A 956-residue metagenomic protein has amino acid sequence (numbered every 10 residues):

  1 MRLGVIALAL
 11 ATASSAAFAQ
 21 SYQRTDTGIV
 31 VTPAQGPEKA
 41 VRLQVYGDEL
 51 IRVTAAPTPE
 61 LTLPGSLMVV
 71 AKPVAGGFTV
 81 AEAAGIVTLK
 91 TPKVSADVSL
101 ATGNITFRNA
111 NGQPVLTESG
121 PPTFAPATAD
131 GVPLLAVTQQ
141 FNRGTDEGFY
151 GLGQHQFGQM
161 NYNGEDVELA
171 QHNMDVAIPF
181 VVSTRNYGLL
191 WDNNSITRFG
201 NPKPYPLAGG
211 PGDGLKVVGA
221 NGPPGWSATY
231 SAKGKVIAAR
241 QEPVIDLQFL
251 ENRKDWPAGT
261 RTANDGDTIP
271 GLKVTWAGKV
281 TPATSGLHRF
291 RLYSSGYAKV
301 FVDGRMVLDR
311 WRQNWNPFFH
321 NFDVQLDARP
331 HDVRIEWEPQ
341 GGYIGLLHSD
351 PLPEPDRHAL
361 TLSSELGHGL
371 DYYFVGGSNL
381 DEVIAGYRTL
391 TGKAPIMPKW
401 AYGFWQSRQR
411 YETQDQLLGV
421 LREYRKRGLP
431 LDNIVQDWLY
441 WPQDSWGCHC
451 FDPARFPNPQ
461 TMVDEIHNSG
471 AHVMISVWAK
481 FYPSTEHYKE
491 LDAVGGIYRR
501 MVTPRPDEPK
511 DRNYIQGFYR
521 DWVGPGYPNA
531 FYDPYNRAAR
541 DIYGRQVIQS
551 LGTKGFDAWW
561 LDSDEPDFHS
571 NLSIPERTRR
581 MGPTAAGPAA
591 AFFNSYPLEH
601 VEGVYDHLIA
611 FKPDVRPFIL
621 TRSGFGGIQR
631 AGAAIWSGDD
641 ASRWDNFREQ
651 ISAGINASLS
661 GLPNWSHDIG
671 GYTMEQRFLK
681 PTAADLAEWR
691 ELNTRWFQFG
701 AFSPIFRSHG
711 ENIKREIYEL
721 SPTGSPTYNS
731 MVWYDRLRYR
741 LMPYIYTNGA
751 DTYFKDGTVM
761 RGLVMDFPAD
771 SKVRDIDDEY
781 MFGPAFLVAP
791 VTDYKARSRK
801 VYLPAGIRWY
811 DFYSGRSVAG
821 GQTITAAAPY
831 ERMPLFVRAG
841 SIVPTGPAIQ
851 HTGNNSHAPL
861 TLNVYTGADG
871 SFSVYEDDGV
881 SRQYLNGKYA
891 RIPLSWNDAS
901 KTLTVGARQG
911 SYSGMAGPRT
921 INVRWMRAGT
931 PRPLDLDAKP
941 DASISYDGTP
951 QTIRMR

Functional and structural regions predicted by a protein language model:
M1-F18: Gram-negative bacterial Sec-dependent N-terminal signal peptides
S21-Y22, Q44-V87, A125-T128: A low-complexity, Ser/Thr/Gly/Pro-enriched, surface-exposed linker/loop concept that marks segments flanking
P33, E82-G222, G234-I237, R291-L292 (+10 more regions): Catalytic and substrate-binding clefts that recognize carbohydrates or anionic sugar/phosphate headgroups
L63-F78, V302-F322, D811-Y830, P931-R956: Solvent-exposed beta-strand/loop surfaces of large extracellular or lumenal domains
G209-T284, G369-A394, P726: Extended carbohydrate-recognition surfaces in non-catalytic/accessory domains of CAZymes and lectin-like proteins
D267-P270, T275-H288, D323-P330, S895-D898: Extracellular and analogous surface-interaction loops
H320-F322, P430-M731, F767: Aromatic- and carboxylate-enriched substrate-binding clefts and catalytic-loop regions of carbohydrate-active enzymes
Y605-F618, S623-W636, N646-E649, A657-H667 (+2 more regions): Catalytic core of carbohydrate-active enzymes
